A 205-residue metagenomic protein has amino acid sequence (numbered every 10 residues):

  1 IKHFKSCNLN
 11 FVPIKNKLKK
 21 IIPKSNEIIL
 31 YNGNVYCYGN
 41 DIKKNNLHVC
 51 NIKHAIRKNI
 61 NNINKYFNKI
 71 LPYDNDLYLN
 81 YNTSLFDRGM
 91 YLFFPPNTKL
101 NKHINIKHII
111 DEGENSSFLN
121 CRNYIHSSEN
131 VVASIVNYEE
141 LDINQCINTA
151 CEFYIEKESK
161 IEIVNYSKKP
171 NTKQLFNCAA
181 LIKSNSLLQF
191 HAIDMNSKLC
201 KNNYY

Functional and structural regions predicted by a protein language model:
I1-I60, Y66, I70-L71, L79: Long, low-complexity, mixed-charge
D41-Y205: Conserved beta-strand/loop scaffold segments within soluble protein domains that form the structured core and edges
